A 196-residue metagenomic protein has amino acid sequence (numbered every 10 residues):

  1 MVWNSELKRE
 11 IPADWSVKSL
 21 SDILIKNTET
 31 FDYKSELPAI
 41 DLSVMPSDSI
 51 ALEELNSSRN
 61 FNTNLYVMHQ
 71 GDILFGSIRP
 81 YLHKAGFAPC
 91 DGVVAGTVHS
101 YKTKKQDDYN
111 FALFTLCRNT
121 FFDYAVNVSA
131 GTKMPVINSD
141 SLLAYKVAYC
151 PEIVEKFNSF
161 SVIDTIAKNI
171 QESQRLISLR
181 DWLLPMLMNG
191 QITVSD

Functional and structural regions predicted by a protein language model:
M1-D32, E152-K156, F160-S195: Non-catalytic DNA-recognition/assembly elements of restriction-modification systems
S16-C150: DNA target-recognition domains and sequence-specific DNA-contacting regions of bacterial/archaeal
A125, S195-D196: Short, hydrophobic secondary-structure boundary micro-motifs
